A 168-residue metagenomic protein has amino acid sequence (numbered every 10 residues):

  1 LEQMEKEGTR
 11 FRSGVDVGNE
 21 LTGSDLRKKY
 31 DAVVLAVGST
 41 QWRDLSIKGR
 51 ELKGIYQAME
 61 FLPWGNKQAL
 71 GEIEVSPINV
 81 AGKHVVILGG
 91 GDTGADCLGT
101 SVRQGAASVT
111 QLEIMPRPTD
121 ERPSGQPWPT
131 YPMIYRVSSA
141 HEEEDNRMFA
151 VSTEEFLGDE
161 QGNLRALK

Functional and structural regions predicted by a protein language model:
L1, E5-R43, N66-V75, V102-K168: A Rossmann-like FAD-binding core segment of flavoenzymes
V34, L45, V85-I87, C97: Short glycine- and Lys/Arg-enriched binding-loop motifs that mark or flank ligand-binding interfaces
V37-E51, Y56-A58: Flavin (primarily FAD) binding-site architecture
E51-G82, Q161: FAD-site-proximal beta/loop scaffold in flavoenzymes
V80-G91: Beta1/beta-strand and adjacent pyrophosphate-binding region of the FAD-binding site in flavoprotein oxidoreductases
D92-L98: Short glycine/serine/threonine-rich phosphate/pyrophosphate-binding segments that cradle anionic phosphate groups
